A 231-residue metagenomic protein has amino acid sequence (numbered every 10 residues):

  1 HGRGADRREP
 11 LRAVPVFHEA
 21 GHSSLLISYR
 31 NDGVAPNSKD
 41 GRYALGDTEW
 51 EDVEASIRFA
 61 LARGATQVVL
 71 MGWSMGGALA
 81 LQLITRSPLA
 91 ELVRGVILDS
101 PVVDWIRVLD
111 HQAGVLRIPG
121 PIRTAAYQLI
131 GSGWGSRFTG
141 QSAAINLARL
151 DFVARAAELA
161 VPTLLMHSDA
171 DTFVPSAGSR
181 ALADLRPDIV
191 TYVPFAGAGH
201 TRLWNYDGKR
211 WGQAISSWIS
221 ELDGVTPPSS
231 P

Functional and structural regions predicted by a protein language model:
H1-R30, V34-P36: Short, surface-exposed "cap/lid" segments of acyl-processing enzymes
R42-R63: Alpha/beta-hydrolase active-site loop
M71-G76, A80: Gly/Ala-rich beta-loop-alpha elbow adjacent to hydrolase catalytic centers
R86-I145: Hydrolase active-site cap/lid region
E158-A160, L165-H167, D171: Short beta-strand/loop motif that positions the catalytic acidic residue of the alpha/beta-hydrolase fold
V161, P175-D184: Short alpha-helix in the alpha/beta-hydrolase fold that links the catalytic acid
D169-V174, T201-R202: Acidic catalytic loop of the alpha/beta-hydrolase fold
A198-G212: Catalytic histidine-centered segment of alpha/beta-hydrolase-like enzymes
